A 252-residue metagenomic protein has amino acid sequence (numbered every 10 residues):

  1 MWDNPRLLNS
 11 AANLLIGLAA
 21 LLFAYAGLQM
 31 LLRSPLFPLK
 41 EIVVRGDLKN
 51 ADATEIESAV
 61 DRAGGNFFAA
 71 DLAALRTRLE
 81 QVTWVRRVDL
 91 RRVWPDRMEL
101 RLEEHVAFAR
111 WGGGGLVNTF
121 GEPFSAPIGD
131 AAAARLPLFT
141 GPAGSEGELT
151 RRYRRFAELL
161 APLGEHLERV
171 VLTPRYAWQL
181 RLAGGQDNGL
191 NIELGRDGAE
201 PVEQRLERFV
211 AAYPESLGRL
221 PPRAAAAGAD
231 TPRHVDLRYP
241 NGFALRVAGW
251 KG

Functional and structural regions predicted by a protein language model:
M1-E41, N50-T54, S58-T77, Q81 (+1 more regions): Charged, solvent-exposed interaction patches on well-folded alpha/beta domains that mediate macromolecular contacts
V44: Extended, alpha-helix-rich binding/interface surfaces that flank or overlap catalytic cores and mediate recognition
